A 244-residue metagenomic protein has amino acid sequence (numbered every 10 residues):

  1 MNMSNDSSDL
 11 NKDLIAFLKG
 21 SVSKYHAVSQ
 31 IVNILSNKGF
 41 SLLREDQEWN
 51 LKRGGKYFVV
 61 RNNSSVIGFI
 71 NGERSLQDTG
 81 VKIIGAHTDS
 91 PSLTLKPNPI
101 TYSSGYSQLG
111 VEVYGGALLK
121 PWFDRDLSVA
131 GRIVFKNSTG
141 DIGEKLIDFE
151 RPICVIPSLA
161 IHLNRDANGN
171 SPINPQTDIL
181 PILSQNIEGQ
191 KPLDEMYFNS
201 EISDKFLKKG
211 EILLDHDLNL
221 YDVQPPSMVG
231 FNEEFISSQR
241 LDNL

Functional and structural regions predicted by a protein language model:
M1-L244: N-terminal hydrophobic/helix-forming segments and targeting peptides
